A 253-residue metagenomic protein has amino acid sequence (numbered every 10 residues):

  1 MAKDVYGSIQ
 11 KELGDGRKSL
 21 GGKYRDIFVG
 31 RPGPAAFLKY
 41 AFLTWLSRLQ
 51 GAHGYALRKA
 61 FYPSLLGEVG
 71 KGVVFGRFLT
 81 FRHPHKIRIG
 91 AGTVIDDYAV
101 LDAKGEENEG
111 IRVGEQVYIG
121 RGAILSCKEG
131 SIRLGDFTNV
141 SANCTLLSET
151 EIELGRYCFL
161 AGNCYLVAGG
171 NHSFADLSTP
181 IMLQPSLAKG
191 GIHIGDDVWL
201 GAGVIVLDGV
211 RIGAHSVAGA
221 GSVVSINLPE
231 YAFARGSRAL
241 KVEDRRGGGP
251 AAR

Functional and structural regions predicted by a protein language model:
M1-G72, Y157, C164, G169-S173 (+5 more regions): Terminal amphipathic alpha-helical/low-complexity segments used for targeting or macromolecular assembly
G70, N139, R211, P229: Short conserved AdoMet
T80-I89, V94-V206, V210, S237-R238 (+1 more regions): Flexible, glycine/small-residue-enriched loop-and-beta-strand segment within the central core of proteins
E153, V217, S222-V223, Y231: A generic "structured core" feature
V210-R211, S216: Glycine/small-residue-rich hydrophobic helix-like segments
I226: Short helix N-cap motif at coil->helix boundaries in the Bergerat
A234: Conserved active-site beta-strand element of glycosyltransferases/polysaccharide synthases
